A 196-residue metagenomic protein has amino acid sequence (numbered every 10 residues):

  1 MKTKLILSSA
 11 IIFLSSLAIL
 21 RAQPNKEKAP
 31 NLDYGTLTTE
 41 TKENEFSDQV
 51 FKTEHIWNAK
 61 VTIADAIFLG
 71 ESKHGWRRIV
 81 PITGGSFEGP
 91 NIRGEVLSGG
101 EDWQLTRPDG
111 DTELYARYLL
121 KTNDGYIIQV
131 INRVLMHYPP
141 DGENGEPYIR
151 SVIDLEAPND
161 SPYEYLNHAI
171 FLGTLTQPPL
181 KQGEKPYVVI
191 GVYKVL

Functional and structural regions predicted by a protein language model:
M1-K26: Bacterial Sec-dependent N-terminal signal peptides
N25-L196: Beta-strand-enriched cores of mature, soluble protein domains
